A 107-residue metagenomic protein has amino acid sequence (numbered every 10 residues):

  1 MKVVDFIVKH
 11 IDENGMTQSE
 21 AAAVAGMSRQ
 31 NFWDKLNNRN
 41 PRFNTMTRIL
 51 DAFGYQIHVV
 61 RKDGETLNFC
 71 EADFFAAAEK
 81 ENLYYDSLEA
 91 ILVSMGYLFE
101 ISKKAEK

Functional and structural regions predicted by a protein language model:
M1-M16: A short, Lys/Arg-rich alpha-helix, primarily the initiator
D5, K9, A23, D34: DNA-binding alpha-helical recognition surfaces that contact promoter or target DNA
I11, A22, L50: The alpha-helix within a helix-turn-helix
G15-Q30: Short alpha-helical DNA-recognition segment
G26-P41: Recognition helix of helix-turn-helix/homeodomain-like DNA-binding domains that insert into the DNA major groove
N38-D51: Short, basic-rich loop-to-helix N-cap that marks the start of a DNA-contacting helix
M46, Q56, L88-E89: Intrinsic low-complexity tandem-repeat regions in disordered proteins
V60-K107: Short, charged recognition helix plus adjacent turn of helix-turn-helix-like nucleic-acid-binding domains
